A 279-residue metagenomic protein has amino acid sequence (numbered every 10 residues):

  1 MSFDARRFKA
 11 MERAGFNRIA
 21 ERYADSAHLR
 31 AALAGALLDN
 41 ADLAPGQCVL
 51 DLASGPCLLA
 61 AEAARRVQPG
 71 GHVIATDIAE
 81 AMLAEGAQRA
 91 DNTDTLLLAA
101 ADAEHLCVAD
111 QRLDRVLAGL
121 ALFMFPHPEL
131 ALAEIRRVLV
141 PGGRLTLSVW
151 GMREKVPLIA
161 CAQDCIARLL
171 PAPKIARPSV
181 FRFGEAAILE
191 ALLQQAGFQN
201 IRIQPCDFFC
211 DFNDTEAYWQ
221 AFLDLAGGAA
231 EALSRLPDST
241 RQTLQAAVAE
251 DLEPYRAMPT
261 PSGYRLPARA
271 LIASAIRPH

Functional and structural regions predicted by a protein language model:
M1-Q47, L58-E62, M82-E85, R89 (+2 more regions): Conserved class I S-adenosyl-L-methionine
F3-A5, K9-E12, L29-A31, P56-L58 (+1 more regions): Conserved Class I S-adenosyl-L-methionine
C48-L106, L130: Class I SAM-dependent methyltransferase SAM/SAH-binding core
E104-V116: A short acidic, Gly/Pro-enriched loop at the edge of an enzyme's catalytic core that lines a small-molecule cofactor
D114-P128, G151: A short SAM/SAH-binding and catalytic strip from SAM-dependent methyltransferases
E129-R144: A short glycine-rich, Lys/Arg-flanked "PGG" loop and its adjoining helix->strand segment in the class I
R144-P171: Conserved class I S-adenosyl-L-methionine
